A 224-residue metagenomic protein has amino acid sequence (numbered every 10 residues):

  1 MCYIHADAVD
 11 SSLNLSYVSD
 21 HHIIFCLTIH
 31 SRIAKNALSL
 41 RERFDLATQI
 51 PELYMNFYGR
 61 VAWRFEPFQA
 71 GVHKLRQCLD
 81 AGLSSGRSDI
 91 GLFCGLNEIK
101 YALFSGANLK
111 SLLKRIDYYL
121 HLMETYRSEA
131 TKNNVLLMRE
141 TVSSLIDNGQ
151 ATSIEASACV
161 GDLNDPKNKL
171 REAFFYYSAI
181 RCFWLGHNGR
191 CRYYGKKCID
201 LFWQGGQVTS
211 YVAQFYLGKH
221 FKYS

Functional and structural regions predicted by a protein language model:
M1-Q49, G59-V72, K100-L113, Y126 (+3 more regions): Inter-helical turn/loop elements of alpha-helical hairpins
H5-L13, H30-S31, T48-M55, V72 (+5 more regions): Start-of-helix signal in alpha-solenoid helical-repeat scaffolds, especially tetratricopeptide repeats
D7-D10, D20, D45, D80 (+5 more regions): Acidic-enriched, low-complexity/disordered segments with a strong bias for Aspartate over Glutamate
L15-D20, F57-G59, C78, E98-Y101 (+4 more regions): Structural register within alpha-helical repeat arrays
S19, R76, L92-N97, Y101-L103 (+1 more regions): Internal alpha-helical scaffold/solenoid segments in large eukaryotic proteins
C26-N36, L40, K74, C78-A81 (+5 more regions): Alpha-helical solenoid repeat scaffolds, predominantly canonical TPR units
G86: Conserved, mostly hydrophobic/aromatic
K110, I116-S224: Helix-coil-helix junctions within alpha-helical repeat/solenoid scaffolds
